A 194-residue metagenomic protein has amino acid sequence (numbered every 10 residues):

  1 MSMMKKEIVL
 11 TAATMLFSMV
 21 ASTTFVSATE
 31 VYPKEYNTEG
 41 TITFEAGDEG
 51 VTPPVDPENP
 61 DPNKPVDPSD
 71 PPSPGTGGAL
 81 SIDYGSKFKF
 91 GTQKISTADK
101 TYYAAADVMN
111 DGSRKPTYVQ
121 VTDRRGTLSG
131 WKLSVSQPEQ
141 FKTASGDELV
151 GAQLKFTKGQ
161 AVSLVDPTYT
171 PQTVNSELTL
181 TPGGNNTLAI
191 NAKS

Functional and structural regions predicted by a protein language model:
M3-L10, T24-S194: Signature of Gram-negative chaperone-usher
A12-A21: Bacterial N-terminal signal peptides
